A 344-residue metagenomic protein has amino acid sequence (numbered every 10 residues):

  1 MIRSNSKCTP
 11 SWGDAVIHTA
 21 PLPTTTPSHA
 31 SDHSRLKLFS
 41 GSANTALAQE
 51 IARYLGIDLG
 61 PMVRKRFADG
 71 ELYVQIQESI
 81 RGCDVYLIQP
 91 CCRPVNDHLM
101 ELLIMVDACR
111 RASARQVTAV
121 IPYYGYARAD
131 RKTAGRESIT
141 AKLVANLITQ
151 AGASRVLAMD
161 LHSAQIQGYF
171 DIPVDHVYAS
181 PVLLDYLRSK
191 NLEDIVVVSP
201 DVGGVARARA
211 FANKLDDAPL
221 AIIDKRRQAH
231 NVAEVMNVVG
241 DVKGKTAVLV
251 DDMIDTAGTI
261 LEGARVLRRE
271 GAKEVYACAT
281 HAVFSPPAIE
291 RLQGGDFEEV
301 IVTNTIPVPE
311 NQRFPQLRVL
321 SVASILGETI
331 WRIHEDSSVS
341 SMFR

Functional and structural regions predicted by a protein language model:
M1-R344: PRPP-associated nucleotide enzymes
